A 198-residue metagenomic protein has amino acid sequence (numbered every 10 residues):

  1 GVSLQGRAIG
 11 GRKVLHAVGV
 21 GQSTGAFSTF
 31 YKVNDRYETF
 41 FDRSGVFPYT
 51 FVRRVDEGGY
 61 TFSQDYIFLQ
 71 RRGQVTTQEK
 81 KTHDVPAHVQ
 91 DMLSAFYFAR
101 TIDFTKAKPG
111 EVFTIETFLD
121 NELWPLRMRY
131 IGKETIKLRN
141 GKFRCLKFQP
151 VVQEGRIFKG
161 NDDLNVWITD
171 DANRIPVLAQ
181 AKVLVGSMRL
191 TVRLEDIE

Functional and structural regions predicted by a protein language model:
G1-Q70, F104-E198: Acidic, serine/threonine-rich low-complexity disordered tracts
Y60-F104: Hydrophobic, well-structured mid-protein blocks that either form specific transmembrane helices
